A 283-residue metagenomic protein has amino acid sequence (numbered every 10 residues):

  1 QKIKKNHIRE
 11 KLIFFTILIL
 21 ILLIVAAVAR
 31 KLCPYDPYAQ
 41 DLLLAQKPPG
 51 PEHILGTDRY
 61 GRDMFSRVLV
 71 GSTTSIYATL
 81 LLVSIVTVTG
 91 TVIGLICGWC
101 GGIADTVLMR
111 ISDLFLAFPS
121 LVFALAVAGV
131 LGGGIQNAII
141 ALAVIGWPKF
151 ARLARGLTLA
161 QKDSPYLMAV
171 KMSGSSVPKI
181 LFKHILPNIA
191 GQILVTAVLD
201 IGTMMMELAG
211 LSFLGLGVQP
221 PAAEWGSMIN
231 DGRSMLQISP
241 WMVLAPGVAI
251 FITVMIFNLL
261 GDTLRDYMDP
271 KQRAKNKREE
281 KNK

Functional and structural regions predicted by a protein language model:
Q1-Y35: N-terminal signal-anchor/first transmembrane alpha helix
V25-Y60, L214-A222: Hydrophobic alpha-helical transmembrane segments of membrane transport/permease proteins and related membrane-embedded
I54, D58, M64, G90 (+3 more regions): Generic hydrophobic transmembrane alpha-helix motif, especially the helices
T57-R62, W99-C100, L159, A169-K179 (+2 more regions): Short helix-to-coil transition segments within interhelical loops that connect adjacent transmembrane helices
M64-W99: Transmembrane alpha-helix signature in integral membrane proteins
V92, G102-I103, S176-V177, I189 (+1 more regions): Short coil/turn motifs that cap or connect alpha-helices
A128-V130, L142, L157-T158, L199 (+2 more regions): Glycine-rich helix-loop "coupling/hinge" segments at transmembrane-helix boundaries in multipass transporters
I145, G191, V195-I201, P240-K283: C-terminal transmembrane helix and the adjacent membrane-cytosol boundary/short C-terminal tail of inner/organellar
